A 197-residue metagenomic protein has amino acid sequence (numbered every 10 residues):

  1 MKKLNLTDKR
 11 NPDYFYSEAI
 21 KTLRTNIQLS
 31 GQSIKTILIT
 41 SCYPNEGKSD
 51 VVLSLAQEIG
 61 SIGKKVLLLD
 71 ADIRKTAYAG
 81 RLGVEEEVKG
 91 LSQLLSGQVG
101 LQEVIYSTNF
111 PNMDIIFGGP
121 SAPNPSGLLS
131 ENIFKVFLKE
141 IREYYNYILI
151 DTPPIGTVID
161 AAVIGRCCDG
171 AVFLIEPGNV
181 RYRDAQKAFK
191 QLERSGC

Functional and structural regions predicted by a protein language model:
K2-S17, K21, T25-Q32, S41-E46 (+4 more regions): P-loop/Walker-type NTP enzyme "switch/lid" segment
T36: Walker A (P-loop) ATP-phosphate-binding motif of ABC ATPase nucleotide-binding domains
D50-V51, L55, D160: Hydrophobic positions on the alpha1 helix immediately C-terminal to the Walker A/P-loop
K64-K65, C197: Short phosphate-binding/catalytic loops that engage adenosine nucleotides
S126-C197: Conserved catalytic-core segment of NTP-binding enzymes
